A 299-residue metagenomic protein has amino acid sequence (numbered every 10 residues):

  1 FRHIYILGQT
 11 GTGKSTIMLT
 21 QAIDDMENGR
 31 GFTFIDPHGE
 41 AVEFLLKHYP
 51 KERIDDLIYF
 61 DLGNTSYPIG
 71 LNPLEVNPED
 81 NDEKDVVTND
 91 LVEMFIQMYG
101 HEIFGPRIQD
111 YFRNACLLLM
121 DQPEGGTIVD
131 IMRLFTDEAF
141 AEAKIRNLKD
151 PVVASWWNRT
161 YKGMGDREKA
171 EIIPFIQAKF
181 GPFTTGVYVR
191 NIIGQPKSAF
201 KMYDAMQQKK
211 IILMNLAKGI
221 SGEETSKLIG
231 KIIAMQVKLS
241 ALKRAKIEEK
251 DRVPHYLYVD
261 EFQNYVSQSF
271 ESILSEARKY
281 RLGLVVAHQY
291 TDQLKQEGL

Functional and structural regions predicted by a protein language model:
F1: Short coil/loop residues immediately preceding or within conserved phosphate-binding loops of NTP-utilizing enzyme
Y5-T12, T16-L282: P-loop NTPase motor domains
T88, L294-L299: Short, intrinsically disordered, charge-balanced linker/junction segments flanking boundaries in proteins
A277-K295: Sensor-1/coupling segment of RecA-like P-loop NTPase cores
